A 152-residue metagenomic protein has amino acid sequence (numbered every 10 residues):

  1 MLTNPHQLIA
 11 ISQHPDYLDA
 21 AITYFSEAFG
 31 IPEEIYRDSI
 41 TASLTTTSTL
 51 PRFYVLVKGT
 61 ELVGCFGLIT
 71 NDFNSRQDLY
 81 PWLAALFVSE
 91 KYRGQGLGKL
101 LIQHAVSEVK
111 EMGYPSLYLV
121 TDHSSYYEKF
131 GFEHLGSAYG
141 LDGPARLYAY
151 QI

Functional and structural regions predicted by a protein language model:
M1-S39, S48, F53, V57 (+1 more regions): Short amphipathic alpha-helix that is part of the acyltransferase structural core
L2, Y118-H123, S137-I152: C-terminal "cap" of GNAT-fold acetyltransferases
P51, D78, L83: Short coil/loop residues immediately preceding or within conserved phosphate-binding loops of NTP-utilizing enzyme
V55, E61-N71, W82, F87: Conserved beta-strand in the GNAT
Y92-H104, Y114: Conserved acetyl-CoA pyrophosphate-binding loop and the N-cap/start of the following alpha-helix in GNAT-like
I102, V109-T121: Conserved GNAT acetyl-CoA-binding A-motif
F130-A138: Conserved acetyl-CoA-binding loop of GNAT-fold acetyltransferases
